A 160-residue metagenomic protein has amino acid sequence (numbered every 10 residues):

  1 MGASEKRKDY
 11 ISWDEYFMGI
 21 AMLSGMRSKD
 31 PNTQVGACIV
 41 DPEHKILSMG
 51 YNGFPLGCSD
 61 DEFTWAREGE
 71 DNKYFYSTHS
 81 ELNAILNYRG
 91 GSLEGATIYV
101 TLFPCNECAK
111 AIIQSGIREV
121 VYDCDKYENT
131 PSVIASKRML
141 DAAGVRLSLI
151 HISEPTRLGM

Functional and structural regions predicted by a protein language model:
M1-S153, R157: Zinc-dependent deaminase catalytic domain
